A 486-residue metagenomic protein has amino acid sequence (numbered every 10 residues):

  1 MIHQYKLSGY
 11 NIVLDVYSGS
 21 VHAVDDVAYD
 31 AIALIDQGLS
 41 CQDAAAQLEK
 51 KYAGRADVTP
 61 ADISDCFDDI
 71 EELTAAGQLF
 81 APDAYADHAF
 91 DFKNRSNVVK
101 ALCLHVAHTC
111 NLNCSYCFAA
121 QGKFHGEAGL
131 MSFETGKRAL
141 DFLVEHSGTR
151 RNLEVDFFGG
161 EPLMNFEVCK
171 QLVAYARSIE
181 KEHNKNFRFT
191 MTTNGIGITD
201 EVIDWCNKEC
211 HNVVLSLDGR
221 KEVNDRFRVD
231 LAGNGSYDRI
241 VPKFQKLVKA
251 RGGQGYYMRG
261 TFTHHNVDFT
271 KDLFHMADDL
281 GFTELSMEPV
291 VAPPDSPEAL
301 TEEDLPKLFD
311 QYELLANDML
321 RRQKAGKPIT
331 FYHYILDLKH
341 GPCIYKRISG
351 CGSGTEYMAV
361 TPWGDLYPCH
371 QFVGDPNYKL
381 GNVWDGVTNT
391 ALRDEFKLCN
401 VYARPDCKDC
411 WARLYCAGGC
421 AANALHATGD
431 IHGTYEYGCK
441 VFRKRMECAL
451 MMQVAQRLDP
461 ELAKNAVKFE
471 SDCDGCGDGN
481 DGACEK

Functional and structural regions predicted by a protein language model:
M1-I35: Acidic, low-complexity/disordered tracts enriched in E/D and polar residues
A33-D43: Short capping segments at the starts of secondary-structure elements
V58-D204, E209: Conserved alpha-helical substructure of the radical SAM core
T109-A119, P368-Q371, P405-A422, D474-K486: Local cysteine-cluster metal-coordination motifs and their immediate loop/turn environment, predominantly Fe-S cluster
C117-M131, V373-K379, L414-M451: Iron-sulfur (Fe-S) cluster-binding segments and ferredoxin-like electron-carrier domains, especially [2Fe-2S]
G136, L140-D156, N165-V290: Radical SAM/AdoMet-radical enzyme domain recognition
L140-F158, F396, T434-D478: Short Fe-S-cluster ligation motifs
P306-H340, H370-A417: C-terminal accessory region of radical SAM enzymes
